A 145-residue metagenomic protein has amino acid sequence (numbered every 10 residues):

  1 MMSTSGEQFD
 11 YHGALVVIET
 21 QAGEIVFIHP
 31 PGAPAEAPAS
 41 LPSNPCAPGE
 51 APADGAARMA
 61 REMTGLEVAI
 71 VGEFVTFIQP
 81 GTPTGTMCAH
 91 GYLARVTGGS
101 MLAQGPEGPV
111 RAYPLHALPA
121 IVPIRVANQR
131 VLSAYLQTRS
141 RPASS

Functional and structural regions predicted by a protein language model:
M1-L15: Acidic, metal-coordinating catalytic segment for phosphate/diphosphate chemistry, firing primarily on the Nudix
H12-A14, G23, C88-H90, G108: Change "...and in nucleic-acid phosphodiester-cleaving endonucleases..." to "...and in nucleic-acid processing enzymes
V17, F27, G91-L93, A112: Conserved hydrophobic/aromatic beta-strand scaffold that supports enzyme active sites
T20-A22, F77-M101, A117, V131-R139: Active-site-adjacent beta-strand/loop module that shapes the phosphate/pyrophosphate-binding cleft
T20-E62: Conserved Nudix-box catalytic region and its N-terminal flanking loop in Nudix hydrolases and closely related
H29, F74-F77: Short hydrophobic alpha-helix segments
P34-A37, G105-S145: Nudix hydrolase/Nudix homology domain
L66-V75: A short coil-to-beta-strand element that immediately follows conserved catalytic motifs
